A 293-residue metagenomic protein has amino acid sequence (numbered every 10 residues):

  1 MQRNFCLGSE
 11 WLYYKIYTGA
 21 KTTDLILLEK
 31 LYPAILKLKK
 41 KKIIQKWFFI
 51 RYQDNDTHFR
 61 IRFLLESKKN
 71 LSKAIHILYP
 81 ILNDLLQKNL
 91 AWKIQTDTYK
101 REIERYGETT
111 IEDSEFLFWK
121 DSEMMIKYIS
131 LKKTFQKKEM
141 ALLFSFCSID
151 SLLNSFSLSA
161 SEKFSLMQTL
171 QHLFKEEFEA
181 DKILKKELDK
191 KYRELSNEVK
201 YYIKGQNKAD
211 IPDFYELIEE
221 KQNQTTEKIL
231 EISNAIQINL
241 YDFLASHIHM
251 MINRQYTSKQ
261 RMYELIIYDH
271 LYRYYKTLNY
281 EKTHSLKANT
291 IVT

Functional and structural regions predicted by a protein language model:
M1-T293: An acidic, charge-biased composition feature
